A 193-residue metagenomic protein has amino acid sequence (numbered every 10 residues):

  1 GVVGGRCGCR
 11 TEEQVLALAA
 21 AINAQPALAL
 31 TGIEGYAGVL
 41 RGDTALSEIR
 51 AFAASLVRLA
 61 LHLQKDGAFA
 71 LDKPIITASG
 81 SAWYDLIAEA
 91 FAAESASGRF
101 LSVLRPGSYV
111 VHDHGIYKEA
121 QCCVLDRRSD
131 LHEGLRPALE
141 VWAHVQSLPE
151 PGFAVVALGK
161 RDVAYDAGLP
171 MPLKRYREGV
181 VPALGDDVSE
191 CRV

Functional and structural regions predicted by a protein language model:
G1-G4, C191-V193: Generic low-polarity alpha-helical segments
V2-S129: Active-site loop/helix belt of alpha/beta enzymes
V110-V193: Charged (often Lys/Glu-rich) extended helix/loop segments that serve as interaction or gating elements
